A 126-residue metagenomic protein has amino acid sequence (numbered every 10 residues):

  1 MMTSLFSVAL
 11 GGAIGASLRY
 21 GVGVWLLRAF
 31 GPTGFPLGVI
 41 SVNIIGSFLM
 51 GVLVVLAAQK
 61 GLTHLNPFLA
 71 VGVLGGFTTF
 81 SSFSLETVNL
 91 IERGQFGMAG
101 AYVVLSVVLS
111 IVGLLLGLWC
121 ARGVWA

Functional and structural regions predicted by a protein language model:
M1-A126: Membrane-interface helix-loop junctions in multi-pass transporters/channels
